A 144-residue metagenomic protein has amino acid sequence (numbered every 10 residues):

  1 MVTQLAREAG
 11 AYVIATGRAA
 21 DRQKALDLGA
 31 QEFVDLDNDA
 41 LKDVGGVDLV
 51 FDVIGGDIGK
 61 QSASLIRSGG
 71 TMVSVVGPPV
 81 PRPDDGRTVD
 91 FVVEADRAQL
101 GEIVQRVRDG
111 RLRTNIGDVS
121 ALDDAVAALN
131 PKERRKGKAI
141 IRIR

Functional and structural regions predicted by a protein language model:
M1-R144: Terminal helix/beta-alpha structural elements that buttress the NAD(P)+-binding lobe
